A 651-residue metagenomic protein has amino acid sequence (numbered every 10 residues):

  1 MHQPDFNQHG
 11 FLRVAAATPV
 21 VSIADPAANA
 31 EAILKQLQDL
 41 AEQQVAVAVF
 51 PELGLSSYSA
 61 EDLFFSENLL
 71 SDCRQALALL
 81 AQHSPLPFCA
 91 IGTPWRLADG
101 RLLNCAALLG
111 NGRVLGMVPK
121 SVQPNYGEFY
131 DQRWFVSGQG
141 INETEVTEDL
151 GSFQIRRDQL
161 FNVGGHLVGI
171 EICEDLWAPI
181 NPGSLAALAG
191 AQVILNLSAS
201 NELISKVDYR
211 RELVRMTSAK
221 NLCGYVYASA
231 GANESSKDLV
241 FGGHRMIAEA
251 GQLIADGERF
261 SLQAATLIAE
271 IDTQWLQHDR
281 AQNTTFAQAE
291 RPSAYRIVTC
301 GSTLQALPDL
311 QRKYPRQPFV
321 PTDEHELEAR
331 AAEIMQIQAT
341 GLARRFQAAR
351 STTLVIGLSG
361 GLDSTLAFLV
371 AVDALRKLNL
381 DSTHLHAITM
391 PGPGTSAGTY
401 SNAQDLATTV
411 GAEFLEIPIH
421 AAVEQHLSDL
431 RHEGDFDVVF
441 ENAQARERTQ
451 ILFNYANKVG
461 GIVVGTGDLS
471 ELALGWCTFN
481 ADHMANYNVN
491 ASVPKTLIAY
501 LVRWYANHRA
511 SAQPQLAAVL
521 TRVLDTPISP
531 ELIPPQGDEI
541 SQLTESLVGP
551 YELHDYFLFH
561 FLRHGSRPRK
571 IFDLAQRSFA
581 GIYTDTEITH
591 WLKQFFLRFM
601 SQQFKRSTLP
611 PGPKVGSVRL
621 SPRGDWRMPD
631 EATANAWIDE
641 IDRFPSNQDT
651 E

Functional and structural regions predicted by a protein language model:
M1-V355, D373-S382, T409, F414: Enzyme catalytic cores with a strong preference for nitrogen-chemistry domains
G164, L222-C223, S235, E249 (+3 more regions): ATP/NTP-dependent adenylation/nucleotidyl-transfer catalytic domains that generate, transfer, or process NMP-activated
